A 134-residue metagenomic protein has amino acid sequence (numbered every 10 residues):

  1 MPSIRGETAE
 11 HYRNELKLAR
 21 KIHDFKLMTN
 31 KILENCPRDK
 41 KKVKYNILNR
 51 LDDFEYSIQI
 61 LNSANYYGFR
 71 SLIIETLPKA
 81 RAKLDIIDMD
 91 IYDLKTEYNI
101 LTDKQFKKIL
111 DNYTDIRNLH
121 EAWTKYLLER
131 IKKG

Functional and structural regions predicted by a protein language model:
M1-G134: Amphipathic alpha-helical assembly/interaction segments
